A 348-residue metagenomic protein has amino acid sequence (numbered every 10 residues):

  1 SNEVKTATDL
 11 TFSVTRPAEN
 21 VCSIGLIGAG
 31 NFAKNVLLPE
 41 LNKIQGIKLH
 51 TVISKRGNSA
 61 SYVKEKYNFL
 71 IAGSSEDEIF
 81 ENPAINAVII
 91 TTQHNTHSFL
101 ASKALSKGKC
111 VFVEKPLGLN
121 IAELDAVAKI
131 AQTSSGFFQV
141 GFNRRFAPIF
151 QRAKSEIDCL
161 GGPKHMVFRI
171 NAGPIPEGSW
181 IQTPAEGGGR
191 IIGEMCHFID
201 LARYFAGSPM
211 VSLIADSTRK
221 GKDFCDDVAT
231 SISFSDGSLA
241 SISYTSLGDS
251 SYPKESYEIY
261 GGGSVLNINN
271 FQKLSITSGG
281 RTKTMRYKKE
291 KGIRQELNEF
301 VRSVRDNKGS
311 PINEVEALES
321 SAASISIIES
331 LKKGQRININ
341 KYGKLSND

Functional and structural regions predicted by a protein language model:
S1-T11, G193, I199-K273, E290 (+3 more regions): Contiguous beta-strand/loop segments that form the cofactor/metal-binding neighborhood of enzyme cores
K5-Y67: N-terminal Rossmann-like dinucleotide-binding module
A33, V113, F138-V140, V167 (+1 more regions): Hydrophobic residues in well-ordered beta-strands that form the structural core
K48-T51, K283-M285, S303-S320: Glycine- and charged-residue-rich phosphate/anionic-cofactor binding loop of Rossmann-like
I71-S75: Short acidic-hydrophobic, aromatic-tinged amphipathic segments that line or gate anion-handling sites
E78-F99, F112: Rossmann-like NAD(P)-binding element
S98-F142: Beta-strand-loop-alpha-helix segment that lines the small-molecule cofactor/substrate pocket of alpha/beta enzymes
F137, R144-K222, G334: Predominantly a Rossmann-like dinucleotide-binding segment in NAD(P)-dependent oxidoreductases
